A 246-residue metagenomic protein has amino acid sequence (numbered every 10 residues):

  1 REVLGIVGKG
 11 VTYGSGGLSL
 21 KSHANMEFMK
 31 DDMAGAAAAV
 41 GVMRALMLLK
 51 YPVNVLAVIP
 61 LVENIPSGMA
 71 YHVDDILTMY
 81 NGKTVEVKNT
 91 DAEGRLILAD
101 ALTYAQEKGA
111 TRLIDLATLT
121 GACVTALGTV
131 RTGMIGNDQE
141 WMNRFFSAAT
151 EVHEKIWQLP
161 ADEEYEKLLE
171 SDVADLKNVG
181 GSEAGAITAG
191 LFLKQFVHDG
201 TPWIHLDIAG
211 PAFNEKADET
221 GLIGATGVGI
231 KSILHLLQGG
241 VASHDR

Functional and structural regions predicted by a protein language model:
R1-R246: A generic structural signal for tightly packed, nonpolar segments enriched in small/aliphatic residues
